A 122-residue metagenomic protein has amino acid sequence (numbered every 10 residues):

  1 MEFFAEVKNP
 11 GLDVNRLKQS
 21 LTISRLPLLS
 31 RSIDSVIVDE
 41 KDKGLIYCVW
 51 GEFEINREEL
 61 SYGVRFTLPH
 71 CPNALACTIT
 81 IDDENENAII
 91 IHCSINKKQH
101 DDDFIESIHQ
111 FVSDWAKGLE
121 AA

Functional and structural regions predicted by a protein language model:
M1-E6, E84, H100-D103: Hydrophobic-ligand-binding modules of eukaryotic lipid transfer/binding families
M1-G44: Hydrophobic ligand-binding cavity/cleft-lining segments
L28-L29, C71-A74, E120-A121: Short secondary-structure junctions
L29, N56-E58, A76-T78, D101-E106: A short, polar/proline- and glycine-enriched secondary-structure boundary/capping micro-motif
K43-E86: Hydrophobic-ligand binding "helix-grip"
H70-C71, C93-Q99: Short, solvent-exposed aromatic-acidic interface loops
N87-C93: Glycine-rich, often proline-containing surface loops adjacent to acidic residues and nearby aromatics that form
N96-A122: A conserved amphipathic terminal alpha-helix motif
